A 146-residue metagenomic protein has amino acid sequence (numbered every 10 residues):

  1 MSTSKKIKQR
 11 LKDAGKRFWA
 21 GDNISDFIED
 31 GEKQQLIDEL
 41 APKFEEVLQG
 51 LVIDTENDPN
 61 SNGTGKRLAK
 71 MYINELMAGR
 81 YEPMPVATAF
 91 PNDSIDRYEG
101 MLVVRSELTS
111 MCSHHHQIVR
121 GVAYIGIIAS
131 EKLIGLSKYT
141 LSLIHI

Functional and structural regions predicted by a protein language model:
S2-V122: Active-site loop/lid in soluble adenylation, ligation, and acyl-transfer enzymes
I125-S142: Histidine/lysine/aspartate-rich catalytic loop segments that bind and position anionic ligands
I144-I146: Conserved small/polar residues in nucleotide/adenosyl-binding loops
